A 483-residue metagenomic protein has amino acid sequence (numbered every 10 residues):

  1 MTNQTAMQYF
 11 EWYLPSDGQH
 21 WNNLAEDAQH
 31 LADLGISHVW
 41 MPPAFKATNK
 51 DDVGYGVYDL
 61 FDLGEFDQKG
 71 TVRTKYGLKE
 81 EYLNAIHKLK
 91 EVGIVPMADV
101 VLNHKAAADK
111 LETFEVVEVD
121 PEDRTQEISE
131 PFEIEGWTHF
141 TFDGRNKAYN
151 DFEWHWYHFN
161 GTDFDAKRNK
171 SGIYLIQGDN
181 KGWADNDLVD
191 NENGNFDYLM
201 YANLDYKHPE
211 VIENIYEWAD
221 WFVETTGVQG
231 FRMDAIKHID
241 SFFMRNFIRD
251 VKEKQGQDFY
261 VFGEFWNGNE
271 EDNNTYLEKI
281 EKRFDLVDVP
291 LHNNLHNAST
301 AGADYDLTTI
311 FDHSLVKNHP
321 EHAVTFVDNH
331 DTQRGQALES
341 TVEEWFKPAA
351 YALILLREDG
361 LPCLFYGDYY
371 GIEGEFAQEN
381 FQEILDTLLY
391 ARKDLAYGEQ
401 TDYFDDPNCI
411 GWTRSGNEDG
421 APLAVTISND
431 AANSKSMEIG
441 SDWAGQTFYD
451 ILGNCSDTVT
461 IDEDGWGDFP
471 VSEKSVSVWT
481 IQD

Functional and structural regions predicted by a protein language model:
M1-G18, Y198-K207: Boundary/entry segment of secreted carbohydrate-active catalytic domains
T2-M7, N23-D33, F45, N49-G64 (+5 more regions): Active-site-proximal helices and loops of the catalytic beta/alpha 8
T5, E11-A25, S37-V39, P43-K50 (+1 more regions): Active-site-adjacent substrate/metal-binding segments within catalytic domains of carbohydrate-active enzymes
P15-N22, Y76, E80, P209 (+3 more regions): Soluble non-cytosolic domains of exported or imported proteins
T74-A108: Substrate-binding cleft of carbohydrate-active enzyme catalytic domains
E118-N195: Core domains of carbohydrate- and sulfate-ester-processing enzymes
G182-T225, I236: Active-site-adjacent "subsite" loops/lids of carbohydrate-active enzymes
